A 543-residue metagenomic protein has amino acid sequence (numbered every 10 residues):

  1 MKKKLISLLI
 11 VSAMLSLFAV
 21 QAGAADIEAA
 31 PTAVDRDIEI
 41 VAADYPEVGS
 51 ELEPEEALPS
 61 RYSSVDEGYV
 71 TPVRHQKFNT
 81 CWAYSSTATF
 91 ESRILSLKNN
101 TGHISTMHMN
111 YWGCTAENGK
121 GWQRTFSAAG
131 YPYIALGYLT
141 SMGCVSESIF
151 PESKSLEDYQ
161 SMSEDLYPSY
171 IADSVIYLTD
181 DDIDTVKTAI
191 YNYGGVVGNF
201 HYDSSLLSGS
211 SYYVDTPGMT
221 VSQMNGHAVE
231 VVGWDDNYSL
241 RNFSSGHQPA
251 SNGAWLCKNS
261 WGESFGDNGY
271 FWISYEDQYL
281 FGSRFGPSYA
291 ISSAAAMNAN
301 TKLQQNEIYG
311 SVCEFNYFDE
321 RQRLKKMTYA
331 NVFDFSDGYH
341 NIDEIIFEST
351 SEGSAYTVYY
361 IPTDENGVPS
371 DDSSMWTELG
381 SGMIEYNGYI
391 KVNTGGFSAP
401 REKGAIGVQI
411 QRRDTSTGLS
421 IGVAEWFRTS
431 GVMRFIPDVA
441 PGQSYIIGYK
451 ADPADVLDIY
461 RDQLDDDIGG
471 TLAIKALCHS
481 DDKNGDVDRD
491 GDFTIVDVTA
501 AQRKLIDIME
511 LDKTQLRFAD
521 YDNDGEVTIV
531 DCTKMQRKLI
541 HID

Functional and structural regions predicted by a protein language model:
M1-L5, L9: Positively charged n-region of N-terminal signal peptides that target proteins for export
A13-A24, S480-D543: Cellulosome-associated attachment modules in secreted, modular CAZymes
A25-V65: N-terminal zymogen propeptides
I27, E55-E67, K77, A83-E91 (+7 more regions): Predominantly the structural core of cysteine protease catalytic domains
G68-F78, G121-T125, V487-R489, Y521-N523: A short glycine/serine-rich beta->alpha loop
S92-M107: Phosphate-handling active-site elements
T357-I361: Beta-strand signatures of extracellular beta-sandwich domains
Q409-D481: Short, surface-exposed beta-strand/loop patches at domain edges that form aromatic-rich interfacial subsites
